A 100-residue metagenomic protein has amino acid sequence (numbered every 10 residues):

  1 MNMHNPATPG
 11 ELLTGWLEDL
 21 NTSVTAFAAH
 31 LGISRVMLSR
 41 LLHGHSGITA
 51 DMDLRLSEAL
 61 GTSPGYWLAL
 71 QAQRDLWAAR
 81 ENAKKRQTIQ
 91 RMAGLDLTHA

Functional and structural regions predicted by a protein language model:
M1-T22, A69: A short, Lys/Arg-rich alpha-helix, primarily the initiator
W16, H30, R40-G44, L70: Residues in the recognition helix of alpha-helical DNA-binding motifs
L17, A28, S57: The alpha-helix within a helix-turn-helix
L20, S34, H45, Q71-R74: The DNA-recognition helices of helix-turn-helix-type DNA-binding domains
T22-R40: Short alpha-helical DNA-recognition segment
H45-E58: Short, basic-rich loop-to-helix N-cap that marks the start of a DNA-contacting helix
L68-A100: Short, charged recognition helix plus adjacent turn of helix-turn-helix-like nucleic-acid-binding domains
